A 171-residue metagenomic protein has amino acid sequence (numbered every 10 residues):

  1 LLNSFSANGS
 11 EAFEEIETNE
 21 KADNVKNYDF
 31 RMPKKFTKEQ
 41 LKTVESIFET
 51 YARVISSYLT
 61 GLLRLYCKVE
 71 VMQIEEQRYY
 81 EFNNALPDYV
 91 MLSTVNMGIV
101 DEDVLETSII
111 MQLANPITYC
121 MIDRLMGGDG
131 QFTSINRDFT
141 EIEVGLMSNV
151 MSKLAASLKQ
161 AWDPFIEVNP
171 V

Functional and structural regions predicted by a protein language model:
L1-V171: N-terminal auxiliary interaction/assembly segments of multi-subunit proteins
